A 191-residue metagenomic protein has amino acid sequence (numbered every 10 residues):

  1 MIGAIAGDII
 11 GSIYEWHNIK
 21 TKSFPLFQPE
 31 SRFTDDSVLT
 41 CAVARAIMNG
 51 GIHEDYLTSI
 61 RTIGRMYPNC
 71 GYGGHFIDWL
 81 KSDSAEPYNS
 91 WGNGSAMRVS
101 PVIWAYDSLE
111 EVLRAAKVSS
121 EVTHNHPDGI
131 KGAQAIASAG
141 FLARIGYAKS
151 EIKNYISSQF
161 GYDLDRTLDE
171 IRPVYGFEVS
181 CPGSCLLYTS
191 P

Functional and structural regions predicted by a protein language model:
M1-V38: An N-terminal structural lobe/cap that precedes and organizes the functional/catalytic core across diverse proteins
K22-E30, I77-W91, M97, S120-E121 (+1 more regions): Active-site flanking loop/helix segments enriched in acidic
C41-G140: Gly/Ser-rich oxyanion-binding loop with an adjacent helix/lid that shapes the negatively charged ligand pocket
E110-L113, I145-I152, L164-R166: Short, structured loop/turn "capping" segments at alpha-beta junctions
T123, P127, K131, A143-Y147 (+2 more regions): A short glycine-/small-residue-rich loop at the edge of a beta-strand within enzyme catalytic domains
Q134-S138, N154-S158, L186: Internal, well-ordered alpha-helical scaffold/interface segments that support domain packing or protein-protein contacts
I152-G176: Small-residue-rich helix-loop
Y188-P191: Conserved small/polar residues in nucleotide/adenosyl-binding loops
